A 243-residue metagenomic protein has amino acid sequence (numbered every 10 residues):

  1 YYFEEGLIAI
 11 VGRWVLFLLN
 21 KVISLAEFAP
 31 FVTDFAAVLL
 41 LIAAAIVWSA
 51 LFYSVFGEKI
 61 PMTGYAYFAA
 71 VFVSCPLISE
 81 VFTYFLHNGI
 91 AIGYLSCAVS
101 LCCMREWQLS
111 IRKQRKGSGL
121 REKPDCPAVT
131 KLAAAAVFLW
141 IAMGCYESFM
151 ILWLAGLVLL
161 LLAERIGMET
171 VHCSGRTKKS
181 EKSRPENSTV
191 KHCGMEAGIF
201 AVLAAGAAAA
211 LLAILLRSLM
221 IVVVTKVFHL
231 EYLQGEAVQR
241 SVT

Functional and structural regions predicted by a protein language model:
G6-F31, F35: Short hydrophobic/aromatic helix or loop-helix immediately within or flanking a transmembrane segment in polytopic
N20-S24, T33-W48, G89, G93-S96: Transmembrane alpha-helices of multi-pass, membrane-embedded glycan-processing enzymes that use lipid-linked
V38-K59, V99-C103: Transmembrane-helix motifs of polytopic, lipid-linked glycan transferases
W48-L77, L95, C126: Transmembrane-helix signature of polytopic, membrane-embedded enzymes that assemble or transfer cell-envelope glycans
C102-I141, E169-H172, T189-A204: Short hydrophobic alpha-helices at membrane interfaces in multi-pass membrane enzymes
K131-W153, L157-V158: Membrane-interface alpha helices of multi-pass inner-membrane proteins
L152-L215: Perimembrane helix-loop-helix junctions
V202-T243: Membrane-lumen/periplasm interface segments of specific transmembrane helices in polyprenyl phosphate-linked
